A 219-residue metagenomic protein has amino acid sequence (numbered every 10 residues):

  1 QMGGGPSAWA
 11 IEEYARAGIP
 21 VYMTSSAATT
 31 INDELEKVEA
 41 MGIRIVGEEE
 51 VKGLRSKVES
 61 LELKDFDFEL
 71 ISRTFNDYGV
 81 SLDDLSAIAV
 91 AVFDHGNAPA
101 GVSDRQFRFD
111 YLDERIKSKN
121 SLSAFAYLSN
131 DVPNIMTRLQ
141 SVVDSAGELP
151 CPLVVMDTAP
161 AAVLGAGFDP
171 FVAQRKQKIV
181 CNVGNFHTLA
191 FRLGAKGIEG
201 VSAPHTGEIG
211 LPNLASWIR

Functional and structural regions predicted by a protein language model:
Q1-K178, P204-E208: Nucleotide/phosphate-binding catalytic cleft detector across ATP-hydrolyzing and phosphate-transferring enzymes
A89, I218-R219: Hydrophobic/aromatic-enriched cytosolic interaction surfaces used to assemble or bind macromolecules
P150, H187, G197-E199: A broad structural signal for short, well-ordered beta-strand segments within beta-sheet-rich domains
A161, G165, V180, L189 (+1 more regions): Non-catalytic alpha-helical scaffold/packing segments enriched in small hydrophobic residues
A173-A195: Gly/Thr-rich phosphate-binding beta-strand-loop-beta motif of the actin/hexokinase/Hsp70
L193-I218: Catalytic or ion-translocation cores adjacent to nucleophile or general acid/base/metal-coordination motifs in diverse
